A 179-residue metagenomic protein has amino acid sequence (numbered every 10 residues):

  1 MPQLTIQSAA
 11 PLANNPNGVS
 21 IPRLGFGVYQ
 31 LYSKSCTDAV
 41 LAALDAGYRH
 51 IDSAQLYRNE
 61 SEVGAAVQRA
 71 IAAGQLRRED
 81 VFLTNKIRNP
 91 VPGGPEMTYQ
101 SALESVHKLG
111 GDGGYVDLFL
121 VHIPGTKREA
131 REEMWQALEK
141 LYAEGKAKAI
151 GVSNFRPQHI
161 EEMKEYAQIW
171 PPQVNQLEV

Functional and structural regions predicted by a protein language model:
M1-V81: N-terminal binding-site loop/beta-alpha segment at the start of enzyme catalytic domains that lines or forms
P22-S35, K86-M97, H122-E129: Active-site mouth loops of central-metabolism enzymes
F26, A43, I51, V63 (+6 more regions): Conserved, mostly hydrophobic/aromatic
L31-L44, G94-D112, E132-E133, I160-E161: Short, acidic/polar
S61-A72, A102-H107, L138, I160-K164: Short, well-ordered amphipathic alpha-helices
R69-E79, L109-G113, L141-K146, A167-P171: Short helix-capping segments at alpha-helix termini
R77-V91, D117-P124, Q176-E178: A short, structured active-site edge motif that brings together acidic residues
D117, I123-V179: Beta/alpha (TIM)-barrel catalytic core signal, keyed to glycine-rich beta->alpha loops juxtaposed to Asp/Glu that bind
